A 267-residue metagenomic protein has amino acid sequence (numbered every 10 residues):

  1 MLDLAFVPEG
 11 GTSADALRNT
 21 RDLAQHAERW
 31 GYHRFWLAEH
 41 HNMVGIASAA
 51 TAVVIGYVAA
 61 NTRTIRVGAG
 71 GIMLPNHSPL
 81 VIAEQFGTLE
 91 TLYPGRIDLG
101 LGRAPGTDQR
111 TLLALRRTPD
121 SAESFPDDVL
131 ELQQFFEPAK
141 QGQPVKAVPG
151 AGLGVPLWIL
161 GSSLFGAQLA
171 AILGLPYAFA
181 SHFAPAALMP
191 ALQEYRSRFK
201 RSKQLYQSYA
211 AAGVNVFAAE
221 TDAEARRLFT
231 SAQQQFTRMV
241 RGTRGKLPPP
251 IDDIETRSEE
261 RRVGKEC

Functional and structural regions predicted by a protein language model:
M1-D3, F35-L37, V67-G70, I97-L101 (+3 more regions): Hydrophobic faces of well-ordered beta-strands that scaffold small-molecule active sites in alpha/beta enzyme cores
M1-I65: N-terminal beta1-alpha1-beta2 module of alpha/beta enzyme domains
M1-S13, P75-E137, Y177, P185: Flexible, glycine-rich active-site loops centered on histidine and acidic residues that chelate a metal or position
D3-R18, I72-L80, A151-G161, A219 (+1 more regions): Active-site mouth loops of central-metabolism enzymes
A27, G31, E39, V58 (+4 more regions): Conserved, mostly hydrophobic/aromatic
N61-T64, Y93, A171-A178: Glycine-enriched alpha-helix->loop->beta-strand junction motifs that scaffold or abut catalytic
P119-K146, A187-K265: An alpha-helical appendage that flanks or caps ligand/catalytic pockets
A167, A171-F183, L192: A conserved active-site cap/scaffold subdomain adjacent to cofactor or substrate pockets
